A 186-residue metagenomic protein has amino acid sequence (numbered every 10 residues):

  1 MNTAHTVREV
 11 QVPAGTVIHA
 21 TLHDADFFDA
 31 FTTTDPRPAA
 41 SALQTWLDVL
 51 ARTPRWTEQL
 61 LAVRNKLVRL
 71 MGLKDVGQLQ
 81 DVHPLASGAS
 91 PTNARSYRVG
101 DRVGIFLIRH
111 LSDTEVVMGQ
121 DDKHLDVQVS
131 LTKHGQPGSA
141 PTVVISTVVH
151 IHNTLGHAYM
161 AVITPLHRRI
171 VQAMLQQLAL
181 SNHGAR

Functional and structural regions predicted by a protein language model:
N2-A89: Hydrophobic ligand-binding cavity/cleft-lining segments
F28-T32, E115, T142-V144: Intrinsic-disorder/low-complexity, polar/charged segments enriched in Ser/Thr/Lys/Arg/Asp/Glu/Gln
Q78-S87, R98-D101, F106-R109, I163-P165: Mature, function-bearing regions of proteins
H83-R95, H134-A140: Intrinsically disordered, low-complexity coil segments
R95-P137: Hydrophobic-ligand binding "helix-grip"
I108, S139-A140, Q177, S181: Hydrophobic/basic alpha-helical segments enriched in Actinobacteria
K123-A161: Beta-strand/loop substructures that line and gate deep hydrophobic ligand-binding cavities in soluble
A158-R186: A conserved amphipathic terminal alpha-helix motif
